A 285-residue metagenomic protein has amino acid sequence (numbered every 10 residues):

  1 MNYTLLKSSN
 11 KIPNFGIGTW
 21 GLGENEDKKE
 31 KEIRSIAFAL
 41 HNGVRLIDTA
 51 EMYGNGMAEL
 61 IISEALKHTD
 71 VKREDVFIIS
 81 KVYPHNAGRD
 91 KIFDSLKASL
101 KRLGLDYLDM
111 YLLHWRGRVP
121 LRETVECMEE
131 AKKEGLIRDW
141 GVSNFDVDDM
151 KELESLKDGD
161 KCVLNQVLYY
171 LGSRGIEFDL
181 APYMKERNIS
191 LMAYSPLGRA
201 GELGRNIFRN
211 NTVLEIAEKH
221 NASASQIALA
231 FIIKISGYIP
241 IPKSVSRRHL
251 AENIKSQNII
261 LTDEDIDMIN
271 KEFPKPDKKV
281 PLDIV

Functional and structural regions predicted by a protein language model:
M1-T4, L60-L66, S95-K97, D148-K151 (+1 more regions): Alpha-helical scaffolding within the catalytic cores of extracellular/periplasmic polymer-degrading hydrolases
M1-V76, V285: N-terminal binding-site loop/beta-alpha segment at the start of enzyme catalytic domains that lines or forms
N10-F15, G43-L46, V71-V76, L105-D109 (+4 more regions): Short, well-ordered coil/turn segments that N-cap beta-strands
G18-E30, S80-D90, H114: Active-site mouth loops of central-metabolism enzymes
E26-A39, G88-L103, E123, M150-K151: Short, acidic/polar
E74-N86, M110-H114, N144, V167-Y169: A short, structured active-site edge motif that brings together acidic residues
I92-L112, E130-E134, L156-K157: CE4/NodB-like, metal-dependent polysaccharide N-deacetylase domain that modifies extracellular/periplasmic N-acetylated
R116-V285: Beta/alpha (TIM)-barrel catalytic core signal, keyed to glycine-rich beta->alpha loops juxtaposed to Asp/Glu that bind
